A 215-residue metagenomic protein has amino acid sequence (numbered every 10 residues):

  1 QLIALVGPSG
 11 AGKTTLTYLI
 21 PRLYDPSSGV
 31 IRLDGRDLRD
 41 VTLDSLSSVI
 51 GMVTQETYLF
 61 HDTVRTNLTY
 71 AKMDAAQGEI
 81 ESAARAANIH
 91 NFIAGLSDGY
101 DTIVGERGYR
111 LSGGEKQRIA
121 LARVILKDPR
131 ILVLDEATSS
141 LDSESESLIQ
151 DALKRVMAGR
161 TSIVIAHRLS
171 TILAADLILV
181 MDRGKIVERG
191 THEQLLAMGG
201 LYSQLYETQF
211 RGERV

Functional and structural regions predicted by a protein language model:
Q1-V215: ABC-type nucleotide-binding domain
